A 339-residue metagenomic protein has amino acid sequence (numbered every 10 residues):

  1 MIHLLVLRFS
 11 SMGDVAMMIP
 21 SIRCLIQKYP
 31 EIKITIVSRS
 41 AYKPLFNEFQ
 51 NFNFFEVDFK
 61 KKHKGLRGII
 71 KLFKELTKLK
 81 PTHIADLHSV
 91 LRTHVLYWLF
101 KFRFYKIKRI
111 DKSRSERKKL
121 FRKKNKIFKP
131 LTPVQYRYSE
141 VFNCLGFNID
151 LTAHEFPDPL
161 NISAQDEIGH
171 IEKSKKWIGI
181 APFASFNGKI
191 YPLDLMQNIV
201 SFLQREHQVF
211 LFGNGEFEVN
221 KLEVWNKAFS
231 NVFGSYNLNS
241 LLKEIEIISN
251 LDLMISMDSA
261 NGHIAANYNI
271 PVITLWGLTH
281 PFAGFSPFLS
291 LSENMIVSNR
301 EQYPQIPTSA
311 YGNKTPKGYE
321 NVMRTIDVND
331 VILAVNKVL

Functional and structural regions predicted by a protein language model:
M1-L339: Catalytic machinery of carbohydrate-active enzymes, primarily nucleotide-sugar-dependent glycosyltransferases
